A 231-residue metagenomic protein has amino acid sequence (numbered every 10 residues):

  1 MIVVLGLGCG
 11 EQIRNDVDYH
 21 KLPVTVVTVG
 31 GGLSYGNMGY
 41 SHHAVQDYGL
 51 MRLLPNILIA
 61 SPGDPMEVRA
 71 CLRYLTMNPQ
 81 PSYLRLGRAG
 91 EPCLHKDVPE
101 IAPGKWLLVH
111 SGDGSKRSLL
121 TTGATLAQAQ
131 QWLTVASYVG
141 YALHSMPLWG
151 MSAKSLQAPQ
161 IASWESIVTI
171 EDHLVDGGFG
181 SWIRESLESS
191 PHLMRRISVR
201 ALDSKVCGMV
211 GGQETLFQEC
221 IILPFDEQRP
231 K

Functional and structural regions predicted by a protein language model:
M1-S118: Conserved thiamine diphosphate
Y35, G87-K231: Thiamine diphosphate
